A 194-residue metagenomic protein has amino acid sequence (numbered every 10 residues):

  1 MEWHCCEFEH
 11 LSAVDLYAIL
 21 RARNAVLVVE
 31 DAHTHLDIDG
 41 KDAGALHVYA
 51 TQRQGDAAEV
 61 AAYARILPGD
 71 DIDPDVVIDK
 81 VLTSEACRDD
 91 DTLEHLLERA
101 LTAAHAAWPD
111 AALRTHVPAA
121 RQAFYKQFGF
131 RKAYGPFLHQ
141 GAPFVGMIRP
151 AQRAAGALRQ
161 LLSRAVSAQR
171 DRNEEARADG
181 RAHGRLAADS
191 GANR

Functional and structural regions predicted by a protein language model:
M1-G44, T51-E59, Q160-S163, R172-N173 (+3 more regions): Short amphipathic alpha-helix that is part of the acyltransferase structural core
A43, G55-D56, D71-D73, Q140 (+1 more regions): Short strand-connecting beta-turns/loops that link adjacent beta-strands
Y49, A57-G69, P74-L82: Conserved beta-strand in the GNAT
P68-I78, R88, P109, L138-G141: A conserved beta-turn-beta hairpin within the catalytic core of GNAT-like acetyltransferases that forms part
T83, R88-A103: Conserved acetyl-CoA-binding loop-helix of GNAT-fold acetyltransferases
L97, A119, L138-P143, R177: Short glycine/proline-centered loop/turn elements that form peptide/ligand docking sites
A104-P118: Conserved GNAT acetyl-CoA-binding A-motif
K126, R131-I148: Conserved catalytic-core motifs of GNAT/GCN5-like acyltransferases
